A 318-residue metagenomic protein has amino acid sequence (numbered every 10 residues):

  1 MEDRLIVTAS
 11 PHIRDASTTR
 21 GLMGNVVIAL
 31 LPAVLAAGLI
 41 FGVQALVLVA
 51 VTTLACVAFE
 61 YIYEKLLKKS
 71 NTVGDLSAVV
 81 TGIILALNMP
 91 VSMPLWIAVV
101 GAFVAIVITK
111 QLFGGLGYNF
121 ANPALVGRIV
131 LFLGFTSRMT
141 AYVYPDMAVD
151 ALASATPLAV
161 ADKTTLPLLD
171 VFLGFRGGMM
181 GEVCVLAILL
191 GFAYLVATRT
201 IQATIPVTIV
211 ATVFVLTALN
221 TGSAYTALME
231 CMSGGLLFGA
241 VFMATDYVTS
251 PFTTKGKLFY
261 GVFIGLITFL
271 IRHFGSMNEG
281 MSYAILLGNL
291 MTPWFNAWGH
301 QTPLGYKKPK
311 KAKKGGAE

Functional and structural regions predicted by a protein language model:
M1-L22, I271-E318: Cytosolic-side transmembrane-helix boundaries in multi-pass membrane proteins
M1-T53, V57, G315-E318: N-terminal signal-anchor module of multipass membrane proteins
N25-A33, L48-E60, S77-G82, A86 (+14 more regions): Alpha-helical transmembrane segments in multi-pass membrane proteins
G42-A55, S92-G101, V171, F175-V185 (+1 more regions): Structural signature of hydrophobic alpha-helical transmembrane segments
A58-S70, I106-G117, I188-R199, V241-S250: C-terminal ends of transmembrane helices
S77-A78, I83-V149: Membrane-interface helix-loop-helix junctions at boundaries between adjacent transmembrane segments
G117-L189: Long hydrophobic alpha-helical segments that form multi-pass transmembrane helix bundles in integral membrane proteins
F120, A124, L228-L236, K257-F259 (+1 more regions): Loop-to-transmembrane alpha-helix initiation sites
